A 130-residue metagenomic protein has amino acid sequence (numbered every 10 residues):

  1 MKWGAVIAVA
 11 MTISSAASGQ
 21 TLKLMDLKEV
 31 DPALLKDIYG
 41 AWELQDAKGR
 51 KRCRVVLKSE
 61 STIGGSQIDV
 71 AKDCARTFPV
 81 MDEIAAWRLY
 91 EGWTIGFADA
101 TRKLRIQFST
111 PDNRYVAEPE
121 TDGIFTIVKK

Functional and structural regions predicted by a protein language model:
M1-V6: Bacterial N-terminal signal peptides that target proteins for export
V9-A10, P119: Residues at secondary-structure transition points
A10-S18: Hydrophobic h-region of N-terminal signal peptides that target proteins for export in Gram-negative bacteria
A17-A85, L89-K130: Lipid interaction determinants
